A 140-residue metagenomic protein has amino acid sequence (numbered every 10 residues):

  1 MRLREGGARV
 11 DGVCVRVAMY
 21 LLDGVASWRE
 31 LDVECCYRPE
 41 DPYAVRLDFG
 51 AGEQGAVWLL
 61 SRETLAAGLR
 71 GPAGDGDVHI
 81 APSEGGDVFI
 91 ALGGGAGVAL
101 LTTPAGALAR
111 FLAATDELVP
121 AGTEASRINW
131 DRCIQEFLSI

Functional and structural regions predicted by a protein language model:
M1-P42: Charge-rich, low-complexity N-terminal segments
C14, D23-A26, F49, V57 (+2 more regions): Protein-protein interaction regions
S27-A66, R70-G71: Short, well-structured hydrophobic secondary-structure segments
E30-L31, G74-G76, V98: Short, surface-exposed coil-to-beta transition loops
A44-R46, A73-L92: A short, structured beta-strand/loop element
A56-W58, V88, G97-L101: Short beta-strand segments
L65-G76, L108-T115: Short, surface-exposed linear segments at secondary-structure transitions and domain or protein termini
G94-I140: Mixed-charge, glycine-accented linear interaction segment located at domain edges/termini
